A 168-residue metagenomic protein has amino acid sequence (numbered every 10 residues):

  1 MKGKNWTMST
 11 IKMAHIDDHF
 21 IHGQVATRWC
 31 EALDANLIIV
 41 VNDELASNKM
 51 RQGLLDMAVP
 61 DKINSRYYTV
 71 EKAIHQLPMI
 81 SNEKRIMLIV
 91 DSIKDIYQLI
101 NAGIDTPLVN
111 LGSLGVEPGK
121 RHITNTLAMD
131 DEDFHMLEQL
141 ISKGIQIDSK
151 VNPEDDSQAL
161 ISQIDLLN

Functional and structural regions predicted by a protein language model:
G3, T7-N64: Long, hydrophobic N-terminal alpha-helical segment
T10-A14, N36-I39, N64-R66, R85-L88 (+2 more regions): Structural motif
D17-I21, T69, M129-D130: A general structural motif
A26-T27, I96, L137: Generic hydrophobic/aromatic pocket-lining and core-packing "Φ" positions
A32, D56, P60, S65-Y68 (+6 more regions): NTP/phosphate- and nucleic-acid-binding module
N42-L45, V70-K72, I93-K94, G112-V116 (+1 more regions): Short, ordered loop/turn segments at secondary-structure junctions
Y68-G112: Ordered, amphipathic secondary-structure segments that act as subunit-interaction surfaces in large macromolecular
A102, P107-N168: Glycine-rich, aromatic-bearing surface loops/beta-hairpins
